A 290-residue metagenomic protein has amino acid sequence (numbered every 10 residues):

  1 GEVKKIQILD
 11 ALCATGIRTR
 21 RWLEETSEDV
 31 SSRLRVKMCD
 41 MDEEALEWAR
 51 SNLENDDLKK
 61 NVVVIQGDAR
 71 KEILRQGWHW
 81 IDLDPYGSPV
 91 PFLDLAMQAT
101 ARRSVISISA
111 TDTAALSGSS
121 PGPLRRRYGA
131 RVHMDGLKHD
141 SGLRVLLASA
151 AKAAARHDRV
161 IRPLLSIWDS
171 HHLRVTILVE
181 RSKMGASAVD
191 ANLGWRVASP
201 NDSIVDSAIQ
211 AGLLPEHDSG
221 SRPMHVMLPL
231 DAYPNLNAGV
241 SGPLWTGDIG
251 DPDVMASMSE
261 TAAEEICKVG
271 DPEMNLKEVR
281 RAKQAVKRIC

Functional and structural regions predicted by a protein language model:
G1-C290: SAM-dependent transferase fold signal centered on methyltransferase-like domains, encompassing both Class I
